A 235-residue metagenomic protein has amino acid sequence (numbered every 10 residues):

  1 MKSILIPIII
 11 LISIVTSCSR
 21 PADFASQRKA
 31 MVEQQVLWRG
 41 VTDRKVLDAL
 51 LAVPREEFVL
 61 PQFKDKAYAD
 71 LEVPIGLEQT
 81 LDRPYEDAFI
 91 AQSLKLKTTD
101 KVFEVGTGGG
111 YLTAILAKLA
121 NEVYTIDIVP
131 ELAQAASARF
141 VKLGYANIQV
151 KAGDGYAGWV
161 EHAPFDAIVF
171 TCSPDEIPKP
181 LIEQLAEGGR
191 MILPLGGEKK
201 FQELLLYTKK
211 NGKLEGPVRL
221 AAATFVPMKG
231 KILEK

Functional and structural regions predicted by a protein language model:
M1-I4, I9-D23: Bacterial Sec-dependent signal peptides at the C-terminal "C-region" and cleavage site
K2, F58-L60, E187-G189: Short amphipathic alpha-helical segments with coiled-coil-like heptad repeat character
S3, P7-I9, A30, F89 (+3 more regions): Generic hydrophobic-segment detector
C18-F103, Y111-I115, L119, L132-Q134 (+2 more regions): Class I SAM-dependent transferase core
K95-G216: Conserved nucleotide-cofactor-binding alpha/beta core module
K235: Glycine-rich phosphate/pyrophosphate-binding loop and adjacent beta-alpha nucleotide/cofactor-binding cores
